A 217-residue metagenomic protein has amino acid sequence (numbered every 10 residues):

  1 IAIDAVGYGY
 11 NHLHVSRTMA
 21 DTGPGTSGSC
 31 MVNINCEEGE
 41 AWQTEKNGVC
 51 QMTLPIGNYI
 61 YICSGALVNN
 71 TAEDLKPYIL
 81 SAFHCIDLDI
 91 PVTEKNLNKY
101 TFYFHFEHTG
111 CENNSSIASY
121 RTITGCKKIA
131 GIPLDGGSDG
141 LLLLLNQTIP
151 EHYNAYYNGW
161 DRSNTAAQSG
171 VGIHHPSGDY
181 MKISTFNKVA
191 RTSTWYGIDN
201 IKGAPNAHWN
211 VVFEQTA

Functional and structural regions predicted by a protein language model:
I1-Q215: Serine endopeptidase catalytic core focused on the charge-relay Asp
